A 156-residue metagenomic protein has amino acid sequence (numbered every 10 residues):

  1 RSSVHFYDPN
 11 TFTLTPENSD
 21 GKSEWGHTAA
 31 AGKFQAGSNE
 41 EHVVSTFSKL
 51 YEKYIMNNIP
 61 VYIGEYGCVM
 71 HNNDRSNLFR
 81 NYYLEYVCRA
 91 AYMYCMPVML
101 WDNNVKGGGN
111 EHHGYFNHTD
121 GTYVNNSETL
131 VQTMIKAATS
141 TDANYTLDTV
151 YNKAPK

Functional and structural regions predicted by a protein language model:
R1-M93: Extracellular glycoside hydrolase catalytic/binding regions
N73-K156: Aromatic-rich peripheral "rim/lid" segments of glycoside hydrolase catalytic domains that contact and position glycan
